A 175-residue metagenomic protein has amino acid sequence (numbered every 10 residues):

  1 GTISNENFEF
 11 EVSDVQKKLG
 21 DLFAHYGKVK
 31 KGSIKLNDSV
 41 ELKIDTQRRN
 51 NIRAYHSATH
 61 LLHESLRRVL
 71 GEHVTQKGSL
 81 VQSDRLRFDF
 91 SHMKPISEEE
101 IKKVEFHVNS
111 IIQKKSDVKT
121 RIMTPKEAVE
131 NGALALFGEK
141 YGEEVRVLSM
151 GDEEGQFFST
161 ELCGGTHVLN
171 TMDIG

Functional and structural regions predicted by a protein language model:
G1-G175: A glycine- and charged-residue-rich anion-binding loop/surface
